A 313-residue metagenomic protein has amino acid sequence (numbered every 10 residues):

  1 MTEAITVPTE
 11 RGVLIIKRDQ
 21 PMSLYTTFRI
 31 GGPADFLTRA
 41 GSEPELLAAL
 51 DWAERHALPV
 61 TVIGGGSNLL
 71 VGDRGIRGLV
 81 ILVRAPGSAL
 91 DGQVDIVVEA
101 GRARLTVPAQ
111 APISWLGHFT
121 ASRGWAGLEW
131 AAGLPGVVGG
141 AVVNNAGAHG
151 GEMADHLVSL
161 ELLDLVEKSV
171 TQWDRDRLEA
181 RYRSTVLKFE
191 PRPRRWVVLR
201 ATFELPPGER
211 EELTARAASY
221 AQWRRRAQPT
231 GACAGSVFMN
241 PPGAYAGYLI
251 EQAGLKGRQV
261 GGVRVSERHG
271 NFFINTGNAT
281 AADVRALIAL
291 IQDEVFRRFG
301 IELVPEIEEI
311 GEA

Functional and structural regions predicted by a protein language model:
T2-V142, H149: Anion-binding (especially nucleotide phosphate/pyrophosphate-binding) glycine-rich loop and adjoining beta-alpha core
I16-R18, T26, G65, L69 (+1 more regions): Phosphate/pyrophosphate- and phosphate-bearing ligand-binding catalytic cores of soluble enzymes
V80, E129, E161, I307-E308: Residues embedded in well-ordered beta-strands within globular domains across many folds
P108-Q110, L157, E167, P229: Structured catalytic cores of enzymes that bind and process phosphorylated ligands/cofactors
W125-W130, P135-R175: Glycine/threonine-rich beta-strand-loop-alpha-helix active-site module that forms ligand/phosphate-binding
